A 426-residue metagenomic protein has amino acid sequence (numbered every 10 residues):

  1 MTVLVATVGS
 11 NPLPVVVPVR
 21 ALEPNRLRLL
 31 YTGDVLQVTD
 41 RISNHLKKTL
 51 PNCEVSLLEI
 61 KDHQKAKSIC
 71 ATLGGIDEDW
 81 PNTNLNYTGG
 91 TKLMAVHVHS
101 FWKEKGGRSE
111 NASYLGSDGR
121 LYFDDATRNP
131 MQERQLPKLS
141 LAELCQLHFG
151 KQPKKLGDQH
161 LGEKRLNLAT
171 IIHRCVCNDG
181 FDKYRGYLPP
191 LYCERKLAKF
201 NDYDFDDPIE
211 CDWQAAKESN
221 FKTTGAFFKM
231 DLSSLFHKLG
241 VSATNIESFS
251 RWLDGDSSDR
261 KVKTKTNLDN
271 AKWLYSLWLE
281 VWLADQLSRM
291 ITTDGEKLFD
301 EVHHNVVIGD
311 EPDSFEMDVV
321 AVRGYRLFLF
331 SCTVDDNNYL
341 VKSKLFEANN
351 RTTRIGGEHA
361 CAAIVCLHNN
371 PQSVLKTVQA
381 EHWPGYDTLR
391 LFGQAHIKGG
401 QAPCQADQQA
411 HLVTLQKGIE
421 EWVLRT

Functional and structural regions predicted by a protein language model:
M1-A6, P24-L30, P81-L85, S109-A112 (+3 more regions): Hydrophobic beta-strand segments of well-ordered beta-sheets in folded domains
M1-D34, V38-R41: N-terminal beta-strand-loop-alpha-helix module at the start of alpha/beta ligand-binding or catalytic domains
M1-V8, N52-S68, I308-G309, G324-S343: Acidic/glycine-enriched edge-of-secondary-structure segments
S10-P14, G33-Q37, D62-Q64, T91-M94 (+2 more regions): Short acidic, S/G/P-rich loop/turn micro-motifs used as interaction or catalytic elements
V15-P18, V38-R41, M94-S100, D125 (+1 more regions): A short acidic (Asp/Glu
R26-G89, M94-R108: A broadly used, surface-exposed interaction patch
V96-F181: Mixed-charge intrinsically disordered linker/loop segments at interdomain junctions
L147-T426: Intrinsically disordered, low-complexity Ser/Thr/Pro/Gly-rich regulatory segments
